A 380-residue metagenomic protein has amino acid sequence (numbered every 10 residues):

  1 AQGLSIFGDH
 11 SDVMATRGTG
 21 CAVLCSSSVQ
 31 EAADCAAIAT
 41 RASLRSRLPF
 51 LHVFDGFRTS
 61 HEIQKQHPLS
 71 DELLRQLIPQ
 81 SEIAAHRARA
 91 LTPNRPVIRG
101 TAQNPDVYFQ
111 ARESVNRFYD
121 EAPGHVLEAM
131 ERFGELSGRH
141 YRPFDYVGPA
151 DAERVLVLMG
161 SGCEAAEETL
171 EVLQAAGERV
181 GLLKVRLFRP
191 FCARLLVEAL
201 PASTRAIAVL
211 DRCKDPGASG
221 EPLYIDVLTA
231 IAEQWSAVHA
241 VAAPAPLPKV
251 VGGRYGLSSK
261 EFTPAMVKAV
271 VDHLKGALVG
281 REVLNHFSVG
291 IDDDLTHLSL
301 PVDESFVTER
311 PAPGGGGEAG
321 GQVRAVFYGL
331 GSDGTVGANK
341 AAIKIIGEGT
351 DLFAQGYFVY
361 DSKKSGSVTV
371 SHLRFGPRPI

Functional and structural regions predicted by a protein language model:
Q2-G8, C35-I38, H61-P68, E167-T169 (+5 more regions): Short acidic, glycine/serine/threonine-rich loops at helix termini
L4-C21, L196-D215, Y357-I380: A structural-propensity feature for long, helix-poor, extended segments
L4-G56, Q80-S81, A243-Y255: Conserved thiamine diphosphate
F50-D145: Conformationally flexible catalytic loops at phosphate/diphosphate-handling active centers
E131-R154, S305-Q322: Glycine-/acidic-rich phosphate or pyrophosphate-binding loops and their flanking alpha/beta elements
L136, A150, V157-R186, G321-I380: Anionic-ligand anchoring segments at beta-strand to alpha-helix junctions in alpha/beta enzyme folds, i.e., glycine
A176-A206: Core nucleotide-handling region used for phosphoryl-transfer chemistry
A206-G316: Peripheral docking tails and interdomain loops at the edges of cofactor- or intermediate-handling domains
